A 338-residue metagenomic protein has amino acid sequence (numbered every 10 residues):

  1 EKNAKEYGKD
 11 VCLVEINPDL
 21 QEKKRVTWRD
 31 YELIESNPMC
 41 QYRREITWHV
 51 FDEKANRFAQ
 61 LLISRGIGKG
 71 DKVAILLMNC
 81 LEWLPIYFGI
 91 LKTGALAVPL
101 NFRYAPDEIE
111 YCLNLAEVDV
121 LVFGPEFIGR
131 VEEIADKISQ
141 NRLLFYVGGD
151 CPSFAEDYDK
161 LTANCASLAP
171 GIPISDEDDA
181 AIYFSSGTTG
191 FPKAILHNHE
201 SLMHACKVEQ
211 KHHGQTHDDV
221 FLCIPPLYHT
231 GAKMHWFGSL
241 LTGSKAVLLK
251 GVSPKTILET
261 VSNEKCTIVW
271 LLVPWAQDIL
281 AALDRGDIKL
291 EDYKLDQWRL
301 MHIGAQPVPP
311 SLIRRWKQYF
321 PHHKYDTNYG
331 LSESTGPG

Functional and structural regions predicted by a protein language model:
K9-C80, L84-F88, A105-E110, D159 (+1 more regions): Conserved AMP-binding/adenylate-forming core of the ANL superfamily
K9-V11, Y146, A163-F184, F191 (+1 more regions): Conserved pre-ATP/AMP-binding loop-to-beta segment of ANL
N17-R44, I128-D176, L283-R285: ANL superfamily adenylate-forming
M39-C40, I182-A194, C206: Conserved adenylation A10 loop of the ANL superfamily
D52-F58, D176, A181, I195-T216 (+3 more regions): Conserved structural elements of the adenylate-forming
S64-R65, K92-K160: Structural core segment of the AMP-binding/adenylate-forming
M203-V220, Y228-I268, A282-L283, K289: Conserved AMP-binding/adenylation subdomain of ANL enzymes
L241, C266-L271, A281-G338: Gly/Ser/Thr-rich phosphate-binding loop
